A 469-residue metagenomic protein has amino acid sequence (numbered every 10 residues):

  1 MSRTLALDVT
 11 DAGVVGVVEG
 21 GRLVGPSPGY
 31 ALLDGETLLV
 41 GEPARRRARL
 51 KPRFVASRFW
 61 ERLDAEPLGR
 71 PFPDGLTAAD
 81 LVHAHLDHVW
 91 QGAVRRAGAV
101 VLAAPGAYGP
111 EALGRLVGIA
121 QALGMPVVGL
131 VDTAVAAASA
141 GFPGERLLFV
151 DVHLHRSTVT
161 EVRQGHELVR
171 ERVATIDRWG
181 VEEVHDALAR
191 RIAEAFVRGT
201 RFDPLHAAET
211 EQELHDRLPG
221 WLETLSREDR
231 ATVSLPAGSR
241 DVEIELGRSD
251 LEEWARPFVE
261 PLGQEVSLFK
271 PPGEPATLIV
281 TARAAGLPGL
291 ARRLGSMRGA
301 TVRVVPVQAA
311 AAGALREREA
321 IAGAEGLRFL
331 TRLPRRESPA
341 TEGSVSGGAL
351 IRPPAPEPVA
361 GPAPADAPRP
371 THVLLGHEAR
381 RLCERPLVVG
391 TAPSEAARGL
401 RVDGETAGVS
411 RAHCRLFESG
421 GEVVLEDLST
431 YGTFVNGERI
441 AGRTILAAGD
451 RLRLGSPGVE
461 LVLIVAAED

Functional and structural regions predicted by a protein language model:
M1-L5, G124-H153, G313-R318: Conserved phosphate-binding catalytic cores of ATP/NTP-utilizing and phosphoryl-transfer enzymes
M1-S27, G141-E171, L188, L218 (+1 more regions): Gly/Thr-rich phosphate-binding beta-strand-loop-beta motif of the actin/hexokinase/Hsp70
G13-A103, L225-D229, V266: Conserved phosphate-binding loops in N-terminal lobes of ATP-dependent enzymes of the actin/Hsp70/sugar-kinase
R96-G106, L205, E209, E265-R283: Short glycine-rich phosphate-binding loop at a beta-alpha junction
V162-L246, A282: Phosphate-binding glycine-rich/basic clefts of nucleotide- and phosphate-handling proteins, predominantly
T224-G348: Helical "lid/coupling" subdomains associated with nucleotide-phosphate turnover
G323-A367, G455-D469: Regulatory inter-domain linker segments that are low-complexity and enriched for serine/threonine/proline
A379-G458, V462-L463, D469: Forkhead-associated
